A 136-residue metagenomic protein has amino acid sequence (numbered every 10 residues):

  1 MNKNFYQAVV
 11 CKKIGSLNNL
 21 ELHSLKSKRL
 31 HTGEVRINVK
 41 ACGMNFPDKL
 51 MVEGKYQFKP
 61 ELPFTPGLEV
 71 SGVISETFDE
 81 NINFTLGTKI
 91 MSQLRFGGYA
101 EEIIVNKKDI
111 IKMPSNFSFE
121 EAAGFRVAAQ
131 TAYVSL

Functional and structural regions predicted by a protein language model:
N2-V9, V35: Short structural boundary motif marking the start of a folded domain
A8-V10, I74, I90, I110: Generic preference for hydrophobic
C11, V52, I74-T77, I104-N106: Short beta-strand-to-turn element immediately C-terminal to the catalytic PLP-Schiff-base lysine in fold type I
K12-N19: Extracellular beta-rich ligand/substrate-recognition surface
L22, S27, S71-V73, E102-I104 (+1 more regions): Conserved hydrophobic/aromatic beta-strand scaffold that supports enzyme active sites
K26-M44, K55-G97, F117: Glycine-rich beta-strand-centered segment in the early N-terminal region that forms part of a ligand/cofactor-binding
P47-E53: Cytochrome P450 core scaffold surrounding the K-helix E-X-X-R motif and the conserved "meander" helix-loop region
L50, K89-L136: NAD(P)H dinucleotide-binding glycine-rich loop of Rossmann-like/cofactor-binding domains, especially the beta1-alpha1
